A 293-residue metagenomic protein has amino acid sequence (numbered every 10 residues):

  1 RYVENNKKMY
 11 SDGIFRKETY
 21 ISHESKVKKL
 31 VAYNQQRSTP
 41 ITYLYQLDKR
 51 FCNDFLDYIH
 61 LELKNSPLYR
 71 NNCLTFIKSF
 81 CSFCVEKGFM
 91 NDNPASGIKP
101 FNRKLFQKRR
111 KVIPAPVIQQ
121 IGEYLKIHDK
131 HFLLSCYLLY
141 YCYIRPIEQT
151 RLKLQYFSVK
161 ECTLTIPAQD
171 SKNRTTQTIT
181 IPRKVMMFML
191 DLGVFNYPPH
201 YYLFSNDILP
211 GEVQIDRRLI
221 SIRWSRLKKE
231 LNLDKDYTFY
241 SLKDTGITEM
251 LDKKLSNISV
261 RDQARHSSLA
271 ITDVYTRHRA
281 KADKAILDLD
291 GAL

Functional and structural regions predicted by a protein language model:
R1-K28: Short, aromatic/basic-rich helix-turn unit that serves as a nucleic-acid recognition element
K26-Q36, P40-T42, L47-N53, L61-S96 (+1 more regions): N-terminal DNA-binding recognition helix of tyrosine site-specific recombinases/integrases
I59, L138-L139, L152, E249-M250 (+1 more regions): Short alpha-helical segment immediately N-terminal to, or the first helix within, an HTH/HTH-like DNA-binding domain
P67, N71, T75, E86 (+5 more regions): Basic, Lys/Arg- and aromatic-enriched nucleic-acid-binding interface segment
K99-P100, C142, R151-D191: Conserved tyrosine-mediated DNA breakage-rejoining catalytic core shared by Y-recombinases
V112, A168-D170, A264-L289: Catalytic-site neighborhood detector that most strongly recognizes the C-terminal catalytic loop/helix of tyrosine
S171-D191, H200-R226: C-terminal catalytic core of Y-nucleophile DNA break-rejoin enzymes
I179, F195-P199, S221-D262, L269: Short, basic (Lys/Arg/His-rich) helix/loop patches that form interaction surfaces in the mid-to-C-terminal regions
